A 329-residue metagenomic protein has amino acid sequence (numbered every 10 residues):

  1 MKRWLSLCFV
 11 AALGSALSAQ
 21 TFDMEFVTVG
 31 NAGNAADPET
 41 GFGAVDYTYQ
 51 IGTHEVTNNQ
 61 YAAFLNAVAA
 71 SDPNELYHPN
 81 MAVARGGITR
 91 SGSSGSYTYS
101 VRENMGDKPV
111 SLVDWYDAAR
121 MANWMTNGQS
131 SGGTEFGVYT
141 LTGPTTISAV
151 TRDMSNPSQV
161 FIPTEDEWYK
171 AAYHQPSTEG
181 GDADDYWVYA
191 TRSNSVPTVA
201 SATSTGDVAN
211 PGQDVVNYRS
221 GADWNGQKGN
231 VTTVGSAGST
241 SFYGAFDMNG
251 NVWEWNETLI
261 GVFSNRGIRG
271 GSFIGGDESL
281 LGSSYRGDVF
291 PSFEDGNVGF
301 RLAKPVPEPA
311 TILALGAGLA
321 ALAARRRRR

Functional and structural regions predicted by a protein language model:
M1-W4, P307-E308, R325-R329: Positively charged n-region of N-terminal signal peptides that target proteins for export
S6-A16: Bacterial N-terminal signal peptides
L17-N31: Boundary/junction segments of secreted and surface-exposed precursor proteins
A19, F42-A44, Q50-E165, A171-A200 (+1 more regions): Active-site microenvironments of metalloenzymes and redox enzymes
A19, S236-S241, G261-P307, A317: Disulfide-stabilized, aromatic/cysteine-rich ligand-recognition loop
A35-T53, A200-V215, E278-F290: Short, polar loop/linker segments at the starts of domains and inter-domain junctions
G106, V150-S155, A202, D207-N249 (+1 more regions): Short, well-ordered junction/capping motifs at the entry into regular secondary structure
P307-R325: A short, hydrophobic C-terminal helix/tail in secreted or cell-surface proteins
